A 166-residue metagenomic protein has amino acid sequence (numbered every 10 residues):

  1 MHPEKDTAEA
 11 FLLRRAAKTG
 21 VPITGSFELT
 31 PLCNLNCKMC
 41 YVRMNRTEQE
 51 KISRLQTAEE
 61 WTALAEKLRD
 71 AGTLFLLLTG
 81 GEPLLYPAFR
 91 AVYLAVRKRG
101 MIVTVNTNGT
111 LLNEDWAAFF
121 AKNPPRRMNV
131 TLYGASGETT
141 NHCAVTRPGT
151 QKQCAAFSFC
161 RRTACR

Functional and structural regions predicted by a protein language model:
H2-R127: Conserved alpha-helical substructure of the radical SAM core
L35, G137-E138: Glycine-centered loop/turn positions within well-structured domains that cap or flank conserved ligand/cofactor-binding
I52-Q56, A144-G149: Alpha-helix N-cap and loop-to-helix initiation/capping positions
R90, S136-G137: Alpha-helix N-cap/helix-start and coil->helix boundary motif
I102-V103, A156-R166: Conserved strand-turn element in the central/C-terminal portion of the radical SAM core barrel that lines
N108-G109, L132-A135: Histidine-centered beta-alpha loop that forms part of the nucleotide-sugar donor binding/catalytic region in diverse
N141: Short, glycine-/aromatic-enriched active-site segment of Class I SAM-dependent methyltransferases
Q153: Thiol/selenol-based redox catalytic cores and closely related redox-interacting motifs
